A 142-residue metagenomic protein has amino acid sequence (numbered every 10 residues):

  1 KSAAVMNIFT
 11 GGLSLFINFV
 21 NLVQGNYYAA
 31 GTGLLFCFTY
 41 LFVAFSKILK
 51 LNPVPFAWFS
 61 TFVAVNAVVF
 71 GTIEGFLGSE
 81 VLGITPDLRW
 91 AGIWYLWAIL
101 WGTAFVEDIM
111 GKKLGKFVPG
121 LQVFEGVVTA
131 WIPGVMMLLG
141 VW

Functional and structural regions predicted by a protein language model:
K1-F9, L49-N66, T85-I93, E107-V127: Cytoplasm-facing juxtamembrane segments at the starts of transmembrane helices in multi-pass membrane proteins
S2-Y40: A glycine-rich, hydrophobic loop/mini-helix early in the fold
L15-F16, V65-T72, T129-P133: Hydrophobic core of alpha-helical transmembrane segments in multi-pass integral membrane proteins
N18-F19, A44, F105: Alpha-helical transmembrane segments of multipass membrane proteins
Y27-L100: Membrane-proximal helix-loop-helix units in multi-pass membrane proteins
L100, E125-I132: Intrinsically disordered, low-complexity, Lys/Arg-biased terminal tails
L100-D108: Transmembrane alpha-helical segments of integral membrane proteins
W131-W142: Juxtamembrane boundary at the C-terminal end of a transmembrane helix
